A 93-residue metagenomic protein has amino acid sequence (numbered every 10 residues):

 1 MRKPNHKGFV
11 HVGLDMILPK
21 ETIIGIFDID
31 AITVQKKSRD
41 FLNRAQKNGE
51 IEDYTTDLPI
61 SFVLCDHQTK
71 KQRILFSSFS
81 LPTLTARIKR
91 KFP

Functional and structural regions predicted by a protein language model:
M1-P93: Eukaryotic intrinsically disordered, low-complexity regulatory linkers and tails enriched in Ser/Thr/Pro
